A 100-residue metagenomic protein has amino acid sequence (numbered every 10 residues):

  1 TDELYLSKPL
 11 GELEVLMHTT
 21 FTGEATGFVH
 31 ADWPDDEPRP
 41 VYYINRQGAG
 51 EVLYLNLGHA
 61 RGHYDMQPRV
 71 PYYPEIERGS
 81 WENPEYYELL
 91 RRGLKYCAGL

Functional and structural regions predicted by a protein language model:
T1-N56: Catalytic beta-strand/loop cores that center a nucleophilic Ser/Cys/Thr and support acyl-enzyme chemistry
G23, A60-Y64: Short, acidic Gly/Pro/Ser/Thr-rich loop/turn segments
W33-D36, R78-L89: Soluble or luminal CAZymes and related metallo-dependent hydrolases
V41, L57, P84, C97-A98: Substrate-binding clefts and catalytic carboxylate motifs of secreted carbohydrate-active enzymes
G58-H59, V70: Catalytic cores of NTP-dependent nucleotidyl/adenyl transfer enzymes across multiple folds
Y64-N83: A short acidic/glycine-rich loop-to-helix N-cap element
L89-L100: C-terminal alpha-helix
